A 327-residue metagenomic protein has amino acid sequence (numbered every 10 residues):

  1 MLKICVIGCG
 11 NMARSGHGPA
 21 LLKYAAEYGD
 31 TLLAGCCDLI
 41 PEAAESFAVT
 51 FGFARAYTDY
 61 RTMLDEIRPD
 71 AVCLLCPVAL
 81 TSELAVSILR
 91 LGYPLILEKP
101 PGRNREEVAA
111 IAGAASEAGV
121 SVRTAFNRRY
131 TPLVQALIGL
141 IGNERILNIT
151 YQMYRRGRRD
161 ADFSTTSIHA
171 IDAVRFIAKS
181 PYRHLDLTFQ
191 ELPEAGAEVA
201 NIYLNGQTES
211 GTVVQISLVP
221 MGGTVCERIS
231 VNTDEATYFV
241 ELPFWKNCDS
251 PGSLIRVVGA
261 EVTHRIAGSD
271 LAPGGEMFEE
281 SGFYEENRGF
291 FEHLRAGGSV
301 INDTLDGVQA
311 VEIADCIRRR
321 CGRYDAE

Functional and structural regions predicted by a protein language model:
M1-F51: N-terminal Rossmann-like dinucleotide-binding module
I7, A71-C73, V120, G289-E327: C-terminal helix-rich "cap/oligomerization" subdomain common to oxidoreductases
I40, T50-A112: Beta-loop-alpha module in the N-terminal Rossmann-like domain of NAD(P)-dependent dehydrogenases, especially those
P101-D160, G322: A contiguous active-site-proximal alpha/beta segment in oxidoreductase catalytic domains
Y154-V225, S230-N232, L305: Rossmann-like dinucleotide-binding domain that binds NAD(P)(H)
E209-E286: NAD(P)-dinucleotide binding in Rossmann-like oxidoreductases
